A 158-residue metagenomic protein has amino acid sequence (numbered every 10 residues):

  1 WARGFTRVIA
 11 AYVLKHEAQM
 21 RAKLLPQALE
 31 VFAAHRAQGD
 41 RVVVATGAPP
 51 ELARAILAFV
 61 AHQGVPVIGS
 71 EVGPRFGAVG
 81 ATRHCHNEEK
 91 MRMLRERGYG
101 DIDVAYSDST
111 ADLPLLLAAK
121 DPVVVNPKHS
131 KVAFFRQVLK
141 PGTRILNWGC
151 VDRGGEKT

Functional and structural regions predicted by a protein language model:
W1-K15, G69-G77: Short, basic/glycine-rich phosphate-binding loops at helix/coil junctions that contact nucleotide phosphates
A18-T158: C-terminal cap/substrate-recognition subdomain and adjoining C-terminal extension of metal-dependent phosphatase-like
